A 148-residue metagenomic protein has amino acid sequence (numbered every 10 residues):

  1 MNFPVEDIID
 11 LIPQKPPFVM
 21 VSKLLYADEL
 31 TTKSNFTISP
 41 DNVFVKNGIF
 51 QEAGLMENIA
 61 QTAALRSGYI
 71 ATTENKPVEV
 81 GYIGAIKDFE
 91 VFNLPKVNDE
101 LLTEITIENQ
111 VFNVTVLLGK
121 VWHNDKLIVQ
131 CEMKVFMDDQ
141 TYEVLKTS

Functional and structural regions predicted by a protein language model:
N2, L65-L102: Hydrophobic beta-strand-centered segment that forms part of the acyl-chain substrate-binding groove
V5-K15: Short aromatic-glycine motifs in intrinsically disordered, low-complexity regions
I9, S22-L25, F92, T106-E108 (+1 more regions): Conserved positions in beta-strands of structured domains
P16-Q51: Catalytic strand-loop segment that frames the active site of acyl-thioester-processing enzymes
F18-M20, L101-L102, T115: Hydrophobic core residues within well-ordered beta-strands of beta-rich domains
T37-A71: A conserved, well-ordered hydrophobic junction motif at loop->secondary-structure transitions
L65, K96-V97, I107-S148: HotDog/MaoC-like acyl-thioester-processing domains
